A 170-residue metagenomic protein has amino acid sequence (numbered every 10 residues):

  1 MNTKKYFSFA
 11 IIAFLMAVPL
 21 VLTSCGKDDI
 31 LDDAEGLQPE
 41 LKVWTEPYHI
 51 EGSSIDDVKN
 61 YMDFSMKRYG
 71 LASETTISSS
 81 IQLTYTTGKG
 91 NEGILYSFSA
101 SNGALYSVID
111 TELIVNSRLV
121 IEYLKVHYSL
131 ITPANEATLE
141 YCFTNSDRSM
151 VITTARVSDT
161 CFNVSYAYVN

Functional and structural regions predicted by a protein language model:
N2-I12: Bacterial N-terminal signal peptides that target proteins for export
L20-S24: C-terminal motif of bacterial Sec signal peptides marking the signal peptidase cleavage site
G26-E122, V126, V169-N170: Short helix/turn-capping signatures at newly exposed starts of structured segments
G103-Y106, M150, C161-F162: Hydrophobic residues embedded in beta-strands of well-ordered beta-sheets
E122-E140: Acidic, glycine-rich flexible loop segments
E140-T160: Short, exposed beta-strand-loop hairpins at the edges of beta-sheets in extracellular/periplasmic proteins
D159-N170: Edge beta-strand at a domain terminus
